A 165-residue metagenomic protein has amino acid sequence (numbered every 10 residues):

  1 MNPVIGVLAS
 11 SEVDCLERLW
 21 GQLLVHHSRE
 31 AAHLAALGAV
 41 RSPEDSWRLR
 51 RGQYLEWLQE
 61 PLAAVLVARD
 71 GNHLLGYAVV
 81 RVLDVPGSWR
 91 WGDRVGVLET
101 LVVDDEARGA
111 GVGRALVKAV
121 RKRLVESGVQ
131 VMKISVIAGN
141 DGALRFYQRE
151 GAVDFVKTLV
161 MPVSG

Functional and structural regions predicted by a protein language model:
M1-R18, Q22, H26-A36, G165: Conserved N-terminal entry element of GNAT/NAT acetyltransferase domains
R48-V67, V97: A short helix-loop-beta-strand connector motif used in the catalytic cores of GNAT acetyltransferases and, in some
V67, H73-V82, V97, V102: Conserved beta-strand in the GNAT
A68, G109-V117: Glycine-rich acyl-CoA binding loop
V82-W89, G142-R145: A short, acidic/glycine-rich surface segment
V85-L98, R108, V129-Q130, F155: A conserved beta-turn-beta hairpin within the catalytic core of GNAT-like acetyltransferases that forms part
D104-E106, A110, A138-G139: Active-site acidic-Proline motif in GNAT/NAT acetyltransferases
R114, K118, K122, E126 (+3 more regions): Conserved active-site alpha-helix within GNAT-family acetyltransferase domains
